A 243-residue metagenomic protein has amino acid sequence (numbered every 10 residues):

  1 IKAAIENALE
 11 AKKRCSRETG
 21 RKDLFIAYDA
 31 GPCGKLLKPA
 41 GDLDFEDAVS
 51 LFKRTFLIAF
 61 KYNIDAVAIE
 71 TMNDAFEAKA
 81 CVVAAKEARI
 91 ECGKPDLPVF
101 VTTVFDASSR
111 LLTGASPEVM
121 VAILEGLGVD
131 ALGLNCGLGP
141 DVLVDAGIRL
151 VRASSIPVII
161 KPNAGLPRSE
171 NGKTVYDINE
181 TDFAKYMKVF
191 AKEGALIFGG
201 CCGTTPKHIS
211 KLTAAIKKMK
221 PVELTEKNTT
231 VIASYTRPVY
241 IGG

Functional and structural regions predicted by a protein language model:
I1-G243: Domain-level signal for soluble alpha/beta catalytic cores
